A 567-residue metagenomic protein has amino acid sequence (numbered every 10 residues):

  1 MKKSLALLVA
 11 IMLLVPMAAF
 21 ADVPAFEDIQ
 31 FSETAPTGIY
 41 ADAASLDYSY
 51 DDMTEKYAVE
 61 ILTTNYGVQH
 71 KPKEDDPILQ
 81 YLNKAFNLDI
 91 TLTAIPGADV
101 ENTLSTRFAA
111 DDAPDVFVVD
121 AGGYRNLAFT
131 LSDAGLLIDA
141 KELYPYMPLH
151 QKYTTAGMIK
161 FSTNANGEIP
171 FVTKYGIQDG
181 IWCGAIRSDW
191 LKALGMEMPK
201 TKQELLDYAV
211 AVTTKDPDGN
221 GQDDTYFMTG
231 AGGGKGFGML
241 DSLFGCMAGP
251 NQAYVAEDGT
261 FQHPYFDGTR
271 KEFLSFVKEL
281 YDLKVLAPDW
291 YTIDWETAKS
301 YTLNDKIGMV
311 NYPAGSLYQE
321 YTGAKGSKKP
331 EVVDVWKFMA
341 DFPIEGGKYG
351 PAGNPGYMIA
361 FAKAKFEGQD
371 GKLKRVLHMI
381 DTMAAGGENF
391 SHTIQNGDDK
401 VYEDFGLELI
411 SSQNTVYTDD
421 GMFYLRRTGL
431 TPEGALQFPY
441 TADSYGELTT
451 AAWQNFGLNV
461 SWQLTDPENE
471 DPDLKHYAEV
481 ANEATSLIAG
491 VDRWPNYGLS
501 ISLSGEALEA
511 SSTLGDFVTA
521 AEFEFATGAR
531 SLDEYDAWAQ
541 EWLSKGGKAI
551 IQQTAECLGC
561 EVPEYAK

Functional and structural regions predicted by a protein language model:
K3-A21: Sec-dependent N-terminal signal peptides of Gram-positive bacterial secreted proteins and lipoproteins
A21-E204, N251-Q252, F261-H263, T485-K567: Conserved N-terminal structural module of periplasmic/extracytoplasmic solute-binding proteins
A35, Y40-Y48, H378, G386-A520: Conserved small-residue motifs centered on glycine
S49-D52, I138-T154, K160, E197 (+5 more regions): Short, solvent-exposed loop/beta-turn-alpha elements that line the ligand-binding surface or hinge of extracytoplasmic
N65-P77, G180, G184-A185, K192-M198 (+3 more regions): Extracytoplasmic/periplasmic substrate-binding proteins
R125-F161, Y208-V212, G221-Y254, M309-G326: Carboxylate/His-rich catalytic cores and anion/metal-binding grooves
K141, N164-F237, V255-Y301, K306-P313 (+2 more regions): Helix-loop-helix "hinge/cap" segment bordering the ligand-binding cleft or interdomain interface
D305-L430, A435: Structured mid-domain segments that build the active-site/substrate or prosthetic-cofactor binding neighborhood
